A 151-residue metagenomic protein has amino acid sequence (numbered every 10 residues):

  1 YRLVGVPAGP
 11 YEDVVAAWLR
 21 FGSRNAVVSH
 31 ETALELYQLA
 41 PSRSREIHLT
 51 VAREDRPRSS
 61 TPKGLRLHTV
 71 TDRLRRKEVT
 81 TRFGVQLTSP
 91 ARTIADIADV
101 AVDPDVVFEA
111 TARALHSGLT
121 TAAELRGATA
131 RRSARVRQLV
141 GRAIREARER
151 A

Functional and structural regions predicted by a protein language model:
Y1-A151: Short gly/ser-rich loop at a beta-strand->alpha-helix junction or flexible surface loop bordering the NTP-binding
